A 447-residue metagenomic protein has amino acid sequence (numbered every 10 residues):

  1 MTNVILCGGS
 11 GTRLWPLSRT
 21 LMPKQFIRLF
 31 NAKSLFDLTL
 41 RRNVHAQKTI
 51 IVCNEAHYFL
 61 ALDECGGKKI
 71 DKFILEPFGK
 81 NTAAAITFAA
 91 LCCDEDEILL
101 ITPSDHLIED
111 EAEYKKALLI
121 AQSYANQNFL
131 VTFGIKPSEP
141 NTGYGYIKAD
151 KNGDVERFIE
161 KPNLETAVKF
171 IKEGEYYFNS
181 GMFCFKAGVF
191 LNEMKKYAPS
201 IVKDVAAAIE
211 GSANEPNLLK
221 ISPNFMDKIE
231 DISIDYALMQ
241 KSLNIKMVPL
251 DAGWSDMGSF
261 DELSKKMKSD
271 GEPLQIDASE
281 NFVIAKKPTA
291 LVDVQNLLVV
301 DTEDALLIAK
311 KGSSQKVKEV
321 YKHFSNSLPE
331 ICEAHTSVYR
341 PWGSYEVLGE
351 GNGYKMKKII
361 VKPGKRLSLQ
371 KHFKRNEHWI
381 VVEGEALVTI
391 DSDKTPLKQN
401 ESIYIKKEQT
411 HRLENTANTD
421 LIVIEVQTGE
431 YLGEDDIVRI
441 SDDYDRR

Functional and structural regions predicted by a protein language model:
T2-I5, P16, P23-I101, H106-A112 (+3 more regions): Conserved N-terminal catalytic core of the sugar/cofactor nucleotidyltransferase
G11-P16, E434: Short N-terminal binding/cap micro-motifs at the start of the first secondary-structure element
L14, A61-L62, F190, M194: Hydrophobic packing residues within well-ordered alpha-helices of enzyme cores
F36, A89, D105, I147 (+3 more regions): Residue-level signal for inorganic ion chemistry
I50, L99, E156, M182-F183 (+3 more regions): A residue-level structural signature of the nucleotidyltransferase/glycosyltransferase Rossmann-like core
D110-M226, K246: Conserved core of the sugar-phosphate nucleotidyltransferase
G188, N192-Y404, H411, T416 (+3 more regions): Left-handed beta-helix
V423: Noncatalytic nucleic-acid binding interfaces
